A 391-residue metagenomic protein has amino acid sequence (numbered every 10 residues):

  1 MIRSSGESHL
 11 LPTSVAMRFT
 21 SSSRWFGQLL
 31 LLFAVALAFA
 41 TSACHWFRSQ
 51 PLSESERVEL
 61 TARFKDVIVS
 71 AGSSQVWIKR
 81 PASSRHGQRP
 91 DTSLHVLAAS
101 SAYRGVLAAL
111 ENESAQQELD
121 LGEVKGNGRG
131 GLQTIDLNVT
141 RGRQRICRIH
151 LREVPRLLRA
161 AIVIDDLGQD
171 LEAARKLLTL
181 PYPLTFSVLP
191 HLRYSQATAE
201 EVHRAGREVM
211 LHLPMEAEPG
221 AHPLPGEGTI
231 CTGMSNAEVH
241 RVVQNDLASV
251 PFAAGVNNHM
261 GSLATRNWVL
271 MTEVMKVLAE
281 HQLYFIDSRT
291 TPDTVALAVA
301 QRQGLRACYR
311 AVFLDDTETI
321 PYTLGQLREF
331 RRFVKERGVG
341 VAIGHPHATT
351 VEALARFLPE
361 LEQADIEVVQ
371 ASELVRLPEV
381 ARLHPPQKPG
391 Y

Functional and structural regions predicted by a protein language model:
I2, R18-Q28, F33-L158, R328 (+2 more regions): Terminal interaction modules at protein C-ends
I2-R3, L10: N-terminal intrinsically disordered, acidic low-complexity segments at the extreme N-terminus
E7, V15-A16: Acidic, Ala/Val/Gly-enriched low-complexity intrinsically disordered segments
Q50-E54, T92-S101, V163, L167 (+6 more regions): Second-shell loop/turn segments in exported
H150-P225: Active-site beta->alpha N-cap acidic-glycine motif
L184-L189, E208-H212, R306-A311, A364-V369: Short hydrophobic/aromatic-enriched beta-strand-loop microsegments
G233-R328, F333-K335, V339-G340, H345-E362 (+2 more regions): Catalytic domains of cell-wall/extracellular-matrix polysaccharide-remodeling enzymes, centered on de-N-acetylation
I366-Y391: C-terminal accessory extensions appended to soluble enzyme cores
